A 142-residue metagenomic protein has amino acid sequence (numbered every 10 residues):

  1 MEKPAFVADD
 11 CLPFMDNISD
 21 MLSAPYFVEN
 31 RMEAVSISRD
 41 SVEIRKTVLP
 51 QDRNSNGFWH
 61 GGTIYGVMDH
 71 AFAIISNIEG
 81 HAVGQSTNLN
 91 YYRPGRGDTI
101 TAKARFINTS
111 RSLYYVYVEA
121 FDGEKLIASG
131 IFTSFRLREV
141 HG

Functional and structural regions predicted by a protein language model:
M1-G142: Terminal targeting signals and extreme-terminal segments of soluble enzymes
